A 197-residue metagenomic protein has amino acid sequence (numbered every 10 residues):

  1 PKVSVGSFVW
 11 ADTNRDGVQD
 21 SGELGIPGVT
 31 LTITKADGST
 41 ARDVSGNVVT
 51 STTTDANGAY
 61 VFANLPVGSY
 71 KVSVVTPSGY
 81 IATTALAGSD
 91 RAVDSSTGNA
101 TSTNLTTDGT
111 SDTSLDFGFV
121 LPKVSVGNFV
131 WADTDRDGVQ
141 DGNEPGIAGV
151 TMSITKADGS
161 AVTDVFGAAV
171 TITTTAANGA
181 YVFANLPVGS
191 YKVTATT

Functional and structural regions predicted by a protein language model:
P1-D20, T30-T32, S111-D141, T151-S153: A short, Gly/Thr-enriched small/hydrophobic beta-strand-prone motif that recurs across taxa
P1-F8, A36-D37, A41-R42, A176-A177 (+1 more regions): Low-complexity/repetitive intrinsically disordered segments
T13-D20, D37-A59, T134-Q140, G146 (+1 more regions): Short, acidic Ser/Thr/Gly-rich low-complexity loop/linker segments typical of extracellular and cell-surface proteins
T30, G68-G79, G189-T197: A short, solvent-exposed beta-strand micro-motif common in secreted/extracellular proteins
I33-A41, G79-A85, I154-V162: Short aromatic-acidic-glycine turn motif
T53, V75-L115, T197: Structured interaction patches on ligand/partner-binding surfaces of diverse proteins
